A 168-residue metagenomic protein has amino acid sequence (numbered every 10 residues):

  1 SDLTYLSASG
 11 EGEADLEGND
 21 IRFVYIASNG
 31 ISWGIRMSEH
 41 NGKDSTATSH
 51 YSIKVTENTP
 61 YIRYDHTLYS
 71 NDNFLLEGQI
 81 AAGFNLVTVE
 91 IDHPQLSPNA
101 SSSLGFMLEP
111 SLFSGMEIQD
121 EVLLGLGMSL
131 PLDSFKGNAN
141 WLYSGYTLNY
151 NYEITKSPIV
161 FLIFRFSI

Functional and structural regions predicted by a protein language model:
S1, N29-I35, N58-P60, F74-A82 (+3 more regions): Transmembrane beta-strands of outer-membrane beta-barrel proteins
S1-A47, I159-I168: Short glycine/proline- and aromatic-enriched beta-strand/turn motifs that initiate or cap beta-hairpins
S1-L6, R36-G42, D65-T67, E77-P94 (+2 more regions): Short glycine-rich beta-strand segments
L3-A14, K43-I53, T88-P98, K136-G145: Outer-membrane beta-barrel translocator domains and adjoining extracellular loop/strand segments of Gram-negative
S9-E13, F23, T48-S52, H66-L68 (+3 more regions): Outer-membrane beta-barrel proteins
E13-N19, N29, E39-N41, S52-P60 (+3 more regions): Residues that define the transmembrane beta-barrel architecture of outer-membrane proteins
I26-G30, T67-N73, E117-E121, S167: Outer-membrane beta-barrel channels and translocator barrels
P110-I168: Predominantly the C-terminal beta-signal and adjacent terminal strand-loop region of outer-membrane beta-barrel
